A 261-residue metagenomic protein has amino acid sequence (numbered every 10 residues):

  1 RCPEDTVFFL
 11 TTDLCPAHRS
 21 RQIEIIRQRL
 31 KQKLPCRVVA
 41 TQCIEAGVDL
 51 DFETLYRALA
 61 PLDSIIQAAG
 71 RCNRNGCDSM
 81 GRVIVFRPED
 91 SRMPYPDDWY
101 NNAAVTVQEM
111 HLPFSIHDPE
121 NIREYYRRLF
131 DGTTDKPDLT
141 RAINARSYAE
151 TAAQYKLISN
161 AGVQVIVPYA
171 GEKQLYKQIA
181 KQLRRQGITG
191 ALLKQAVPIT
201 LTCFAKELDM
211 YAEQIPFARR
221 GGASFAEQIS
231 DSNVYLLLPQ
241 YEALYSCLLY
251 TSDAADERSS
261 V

Functional and structural regions predicted by a protein language model:
R1-S20, R27-Q28, Y56, A60-P61 (+1 more regions): C-terminal helicase lobe and adjacent C-terminal extensions/tails of nucleic-acid helicase motors
R21-I25, Q42-C43: Well-ordered alpha-helical segments embedded in enzymatic catalytic cores
Q32-I44: Conserved two-lobed SF2 helicase motor
G47: Phosphate-handling catalytic cores of nucleic-acid transaction enzymes
L50: Conserved ATPase-coupling elements of RecA-like P-loop NTPase cores
E53: Short acidic/polar active-site loop segments enriched in Thr and Asp
Y250-V261: Single conserved hydrophobic/aromatic residue that forms the stacking wall/gate of nucleotide- or nucleobase-binding
